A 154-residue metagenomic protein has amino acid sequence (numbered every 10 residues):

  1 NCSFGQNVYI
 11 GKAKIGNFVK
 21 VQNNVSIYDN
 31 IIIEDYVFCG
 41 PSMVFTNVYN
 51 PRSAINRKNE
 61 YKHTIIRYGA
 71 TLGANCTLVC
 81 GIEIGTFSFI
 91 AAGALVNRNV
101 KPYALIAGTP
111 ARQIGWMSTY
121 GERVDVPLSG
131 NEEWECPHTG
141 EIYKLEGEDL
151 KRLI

Functional and structural regions predicted by a protein language model:
N1-I84: Flexible, glycine/small-residue-enriched loop-and-beta-strand segment within the central core of proteins
V44, L95-V96: Conserved sequence/active-site signature of Rossmann-fold short-chain dehydrogenase/reductase
V44-C80, T109-I154: C-terminal segments of enzyme domains that contribute to small-molecule binding surfaces
G85-S88, K101-Y103: Conserved catalytic segment of ABC-fold P-loop ATPases
T86-F89, L95, Y143: Internal alpha/beta core interface subdomains
I90, G108: Conserved G/P- and acidic residue-centered "switch" motifs that form tight phosphate/ATP-binding loops in soluble
R98, A107: HATPase_c (GHKL) ATP-binding subdomain of two-component histidine kinases
